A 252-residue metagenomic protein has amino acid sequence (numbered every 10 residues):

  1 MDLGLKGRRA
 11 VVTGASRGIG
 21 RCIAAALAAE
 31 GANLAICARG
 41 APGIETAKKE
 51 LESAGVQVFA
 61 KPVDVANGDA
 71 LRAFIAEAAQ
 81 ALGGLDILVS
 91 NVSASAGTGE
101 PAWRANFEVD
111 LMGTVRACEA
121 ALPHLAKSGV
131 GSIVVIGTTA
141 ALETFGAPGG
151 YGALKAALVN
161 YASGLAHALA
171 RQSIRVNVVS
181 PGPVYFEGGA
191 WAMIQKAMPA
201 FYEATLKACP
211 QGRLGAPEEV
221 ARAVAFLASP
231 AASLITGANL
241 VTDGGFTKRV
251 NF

Functional and structural regions predicted by a protein language model:
M1, R171, P183-C209, R249-F252: A glycine/serine/threonine-rich, flexible loop-to-helix segment that serves as the NAD(P) cofactor-binding "lid"
S16-R17: Conserved glycine-rich cofactor-binding loop
S93-S95, G99-F107, T205: Substrate-binding pocket helix/loop in short-chain dehydrogenase/reductase
C118, L154: Active-site helix of classical SDR
P123, H167-A168, S233: Alpha-helical segment proximal to the catalytic Tyr-Lys
V130, A170, R175, I235-G237: Short, small/polar-rich loop/turn modules that mediate ligand/substrate recognition or access, typified
E143, A225, T236-F252: Short C-terminal tail/terminal secondary-structure segment of NAD(P)H-dependent dehydrogenase/reductase domains
